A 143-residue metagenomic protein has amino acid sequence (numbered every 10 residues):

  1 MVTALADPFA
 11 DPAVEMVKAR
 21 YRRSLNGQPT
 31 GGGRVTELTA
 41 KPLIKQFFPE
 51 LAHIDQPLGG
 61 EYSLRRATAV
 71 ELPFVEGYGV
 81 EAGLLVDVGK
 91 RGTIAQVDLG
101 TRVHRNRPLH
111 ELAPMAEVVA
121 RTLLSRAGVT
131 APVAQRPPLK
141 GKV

Functional and structural regions predicted by a protein language model:
M1-R66: Acceptor/aglycone-binding surface of glycosyltransferases and processive sugar-polymer synthases
T3, T30, T36-T39, T68 (+4 more regions): Residue-identity detector for threonine
P8, P12, Q46-E50, L72 (+3 more regions): Change "in soluble alpha/beta enzymes" to "in soluble alpha/beta proteins
R22-N26, A69, T101-R105: A short, flexible beta-alpha/helix-coil linker loop
Q28-G32, P73, P108-H110: Short, solvent-exposed loop/turn segments at secondary-structure boundaries
R34, H53, P57, P73 (+2 more regions): Residue-level preference for alpha-helix termini and adjacent loops
R66-L72: Short, local alpha-helical segments
V75, V80-V143: Hydrophobic helical membrane-anchoring modules
